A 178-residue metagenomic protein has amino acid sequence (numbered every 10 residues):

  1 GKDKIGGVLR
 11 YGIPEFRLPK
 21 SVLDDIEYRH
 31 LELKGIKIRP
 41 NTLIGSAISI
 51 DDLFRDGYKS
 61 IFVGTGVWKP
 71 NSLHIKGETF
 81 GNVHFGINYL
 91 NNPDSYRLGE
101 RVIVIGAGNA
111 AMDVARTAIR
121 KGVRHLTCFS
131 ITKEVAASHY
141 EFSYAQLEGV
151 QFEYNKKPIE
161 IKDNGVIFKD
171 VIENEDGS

Functional and structural regions predicted by a protein language model:
G1, I38-D51, K69-N71, N88-Y140 (+1 more regions): Rossmann-like dinucleotide/flavin-binding elements
K2-E32, R39-P40, A115-K157: Rossmann-like dinucleotide-binding cores of NAD(P)H-dependent redox enzymes
D24-K76, I159-I167: Feature captures the FAD/FMN-dependent oxidoreductase FAD-binding
I61-V63, F85, V104: Redox-cofactor binding/interface segments in oxidoreductases and associated redox assembly factors
I75-Y89: A short, gly/pro- and small-residue-rich
I161, D176-S178: Short, intrinsically disordered, charge-balanced linker/junction segments flanking boundaries in proteins
F168-D176: Secondary-structure transition/turn motif
